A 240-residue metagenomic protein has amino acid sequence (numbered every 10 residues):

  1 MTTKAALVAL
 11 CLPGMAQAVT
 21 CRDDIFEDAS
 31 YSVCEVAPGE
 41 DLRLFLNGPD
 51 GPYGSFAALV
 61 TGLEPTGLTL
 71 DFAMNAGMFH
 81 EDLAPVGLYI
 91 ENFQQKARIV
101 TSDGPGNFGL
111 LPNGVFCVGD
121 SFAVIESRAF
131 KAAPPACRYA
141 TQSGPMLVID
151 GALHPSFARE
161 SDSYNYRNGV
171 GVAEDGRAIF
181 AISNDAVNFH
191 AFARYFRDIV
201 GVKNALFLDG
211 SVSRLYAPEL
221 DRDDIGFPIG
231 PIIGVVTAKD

Functional and structural regions predicted by a protein language model:
M1-A9: Sec-dependent signal peptide recognition, specifically the positively charged N-region followed immediately by
A9-A18: Hydrophobic h-region of N-terminal signal peptides that target proteins for export in Gram-negative bacteria
Q17-N107: Zymogen propeptides
A29-V33, P112-N113, Y164-G169, I229-G230: Short glycine-rich loop/turn motifs
V36-G39, C117-F122, I149-D150, V172-G176 (+1 more regions): Short acidic-glycine loop/turn motifs at beta-strand connectors
A84-F157: Active-site-adjacent helix-turn-beta-strand microarchitecture at beta-sheet edges that either contains or buttresses
V86-S102, S156, E160-Y166, V172-N204 (+1 more regions): Conserved, well-ordered active-site substructure
